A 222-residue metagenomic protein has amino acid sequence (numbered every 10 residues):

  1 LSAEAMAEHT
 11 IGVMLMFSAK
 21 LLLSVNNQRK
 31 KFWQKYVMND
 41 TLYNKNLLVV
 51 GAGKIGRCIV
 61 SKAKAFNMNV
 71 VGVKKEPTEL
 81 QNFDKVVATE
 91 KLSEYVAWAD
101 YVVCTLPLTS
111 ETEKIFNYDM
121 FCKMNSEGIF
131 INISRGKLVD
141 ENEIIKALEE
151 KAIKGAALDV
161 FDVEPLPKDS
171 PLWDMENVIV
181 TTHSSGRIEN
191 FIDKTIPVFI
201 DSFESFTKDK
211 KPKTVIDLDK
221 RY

Functional and structural regions predicted by a protein language model:
L1-H9, L23, E164-Y222: C-terminal helix-to-coil terminal segments
L1-N46, A65: Phosphate-binding beta-alpha-beta segment of Rossmann-like dinucleotide-binding domains, i.e., the NAD(P)
T10, M14, A99, L148 (+2 more regions): Hydrophobic "lid"/C-terminal helical patch of Rossmann-like NAD(P)-dependent dehydrogenase/epimerase domains
A52-G53: Glycine-rich Rossmann-fold phosphate-binding loop(s) that bind the pyrophosphate of adenine dinucleotide cofactors
G56-R57: N-terminal Rossmann-fold NAD(P) dinucleotide-binding loop
V60, K64, L148-E149: Gly/Ala-rich phosphate-binding loop of Rossmann-like dinucleotide-binding domains, activating on the conserved
V70-G72: Short beta-strand "acidic-cap" motif of Rossmann-like dinucleotide-binding folds
P77-P171: Rossmann-like adenosine-cofactor binding region
